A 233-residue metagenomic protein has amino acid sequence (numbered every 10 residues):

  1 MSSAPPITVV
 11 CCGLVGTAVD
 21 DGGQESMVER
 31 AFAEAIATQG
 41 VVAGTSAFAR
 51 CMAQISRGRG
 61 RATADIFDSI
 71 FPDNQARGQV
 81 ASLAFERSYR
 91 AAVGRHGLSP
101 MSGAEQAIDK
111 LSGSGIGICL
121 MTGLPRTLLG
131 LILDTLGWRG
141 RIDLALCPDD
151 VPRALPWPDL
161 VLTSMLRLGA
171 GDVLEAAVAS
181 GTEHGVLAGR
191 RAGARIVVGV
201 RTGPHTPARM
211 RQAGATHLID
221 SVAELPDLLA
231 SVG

Functional and structural regions predicted by a protein language model:
M1-T8, R126, G130-G233: Asp-based, Mg2+/Mn2+-dependent phosphohydrolase catalytic module
P5-E105: N-terminal helical cap/lid subdomain that shapes the substrate entry/recognition surface in HAD-like hydrolases
A91-L120, R126, G130: Short, acidic loop-to-helix structural element flanking the phosphoryl-transfer center in phosphate-processing enzymes
